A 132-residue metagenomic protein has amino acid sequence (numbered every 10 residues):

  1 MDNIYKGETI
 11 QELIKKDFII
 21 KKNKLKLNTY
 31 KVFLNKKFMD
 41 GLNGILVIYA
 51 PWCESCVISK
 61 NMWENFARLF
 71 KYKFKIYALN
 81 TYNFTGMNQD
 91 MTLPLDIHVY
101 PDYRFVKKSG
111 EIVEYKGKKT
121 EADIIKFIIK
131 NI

Functional and structural regions predicted by a protein language model:
M1-G44, P94-D96, D102-I132: N-terminal leader/targeting and pre-domain segments
I48-A50, A67, K71-Q89: Thiol-based oxidoreductase modules, predominantly thioredoxin-like and allied folds used for disulfide exchange
Y49-W52, V99: Short pre-active-site segment immediately N-terminal to redox-active cysteine/selenocysteine motifs in thiol-based
C53-C56, Y103: The canonical Cys-X-X-Cys-His
E54-S55, F84-N88, I112-V113, A122-D123: Eukaryotic short linear interaction motifs
S55-K71: Typically the conserved alpha-helix immediately C-terminal to a functionally engaged Cys/Sec in thioredoxin-like
M87-I97: Short Fe-S-cluster ligation motifs
